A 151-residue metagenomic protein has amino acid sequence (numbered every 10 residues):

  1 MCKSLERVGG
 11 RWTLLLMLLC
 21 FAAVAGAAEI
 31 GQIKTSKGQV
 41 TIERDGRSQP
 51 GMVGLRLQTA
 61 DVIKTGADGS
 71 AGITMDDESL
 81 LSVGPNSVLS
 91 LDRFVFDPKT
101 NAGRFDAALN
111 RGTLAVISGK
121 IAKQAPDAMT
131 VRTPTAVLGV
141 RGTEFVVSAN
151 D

Functional and structural regions predicted by a protein language model:
C2-L14: Bacterial N-terminal signal peptides that target proteins for export
C20-A22: N-terminal signal peptide c-region/cleavage motif recognized by signal peptidases
A27-D151: Flexible, surface-exposed loop/linker segments and immediately adjacent secondary-structure boundaries
